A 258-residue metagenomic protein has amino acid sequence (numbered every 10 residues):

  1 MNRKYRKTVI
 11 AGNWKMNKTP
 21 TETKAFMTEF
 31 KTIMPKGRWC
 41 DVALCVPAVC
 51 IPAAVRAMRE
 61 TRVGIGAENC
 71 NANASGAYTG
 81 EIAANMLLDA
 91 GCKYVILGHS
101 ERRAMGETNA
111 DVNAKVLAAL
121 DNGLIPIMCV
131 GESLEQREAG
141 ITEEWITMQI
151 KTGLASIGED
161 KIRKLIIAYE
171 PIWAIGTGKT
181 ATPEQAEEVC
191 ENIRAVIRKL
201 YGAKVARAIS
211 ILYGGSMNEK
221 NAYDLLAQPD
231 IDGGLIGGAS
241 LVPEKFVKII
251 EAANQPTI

Functional and structural regions predicted by a protein language model:
M1-I258: Active-site loop-to-helix "anion-binding N-cap" substructures in soluble metabolic enzymes
